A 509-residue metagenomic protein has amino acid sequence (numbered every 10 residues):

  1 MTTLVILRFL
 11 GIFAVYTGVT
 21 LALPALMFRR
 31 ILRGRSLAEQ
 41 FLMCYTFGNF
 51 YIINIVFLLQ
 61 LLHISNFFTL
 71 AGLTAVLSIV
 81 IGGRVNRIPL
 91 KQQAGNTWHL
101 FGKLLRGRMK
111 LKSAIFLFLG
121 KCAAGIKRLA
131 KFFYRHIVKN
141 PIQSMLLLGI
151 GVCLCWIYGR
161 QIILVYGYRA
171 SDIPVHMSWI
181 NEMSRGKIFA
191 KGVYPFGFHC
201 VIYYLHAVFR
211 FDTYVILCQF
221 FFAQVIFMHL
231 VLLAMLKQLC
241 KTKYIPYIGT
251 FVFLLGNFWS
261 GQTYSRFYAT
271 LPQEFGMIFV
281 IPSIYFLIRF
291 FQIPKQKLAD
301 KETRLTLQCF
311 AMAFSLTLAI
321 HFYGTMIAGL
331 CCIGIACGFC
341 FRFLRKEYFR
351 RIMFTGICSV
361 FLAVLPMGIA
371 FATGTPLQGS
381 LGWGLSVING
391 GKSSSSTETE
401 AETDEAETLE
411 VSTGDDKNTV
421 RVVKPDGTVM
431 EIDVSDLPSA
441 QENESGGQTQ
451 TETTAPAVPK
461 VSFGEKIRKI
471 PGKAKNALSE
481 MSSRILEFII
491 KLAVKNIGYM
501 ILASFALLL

Functional and structural regions predicted by a protein language model:
M1-I137, I490, I501-F505, L509: Membrane-embedded, hydrophobic transmembrane alpha-helices
T2, I64, V201-A223, M228 (+1 more regions): Juxtamembrane segments of multi-pass membrane glycosylation machinery that transfer sugars from lipid-linked donors
L7-L23, I226, E274-M277, S394 (+2 more regions): Alpha-helical transmembrane segments at the extracellular/periplasmic loop-to-helix junctions of multi-pass membrane
L21, P141-R169, S359-G374: Transmembrane signal-anchor helices characteristic of membrane glycosylation enzymes that use polyprenol
Y45-V56, G149-I157, F198, F220-L239 (+2 more regions): Membrane-embedded helix bundles of polyisoprenyl
L58, V175, K191-T213: Short hydrophobic/aromatic helix or loop-helix immediately within or flanking a transmembrane segment in polytopic
I163-R169, S184-H199: Membrane-proximal lumenal/periplasmic loop motifs of glycosylation machinery
A328-F361: Perimembrane helix-loop-helix junctions
